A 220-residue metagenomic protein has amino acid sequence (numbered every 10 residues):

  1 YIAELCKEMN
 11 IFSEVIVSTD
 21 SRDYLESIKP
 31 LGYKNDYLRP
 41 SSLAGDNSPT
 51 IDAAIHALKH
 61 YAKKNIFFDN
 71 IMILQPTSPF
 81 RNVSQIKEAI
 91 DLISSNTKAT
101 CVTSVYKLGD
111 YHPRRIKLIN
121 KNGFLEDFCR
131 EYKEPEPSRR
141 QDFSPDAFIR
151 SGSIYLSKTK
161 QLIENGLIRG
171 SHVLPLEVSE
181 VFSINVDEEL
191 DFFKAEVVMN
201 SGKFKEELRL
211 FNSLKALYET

Functional and structural regions predicted by a protein language model:
Y1-S13: A short, N-terminal amphipathic alpha-helix
E4, I16, R22-M72, F80-E88: Short phosphate-binding loop-to-helix
I11-I16, V181-F182: Short active-site oxyanion
F12, I66-F68, N96-A99: Short, high-confidence coil segments that cap the C-terminus of an alpha-helix and link into the following beta-strand
T19-D20, Q75, V105: Short beta-strand/turn micro-motifs composed of small residues that flank or help shape donor/cofactor-binding pockets
T50-H56, R115-I119, E189-F193: Short, surface-exposed amphipathic charged segments that create phosphate/polyanion-binding patches used for binding
D52, P79-H172, E177-V178: Conserved core of the sugar-phosphate nucleotidyltransferase
P145-T220: Conserved alpha/beta core of the MobA/IspD/sugar-nucleotide pyrophosphorylase nucleotidyltransferase superfamily
